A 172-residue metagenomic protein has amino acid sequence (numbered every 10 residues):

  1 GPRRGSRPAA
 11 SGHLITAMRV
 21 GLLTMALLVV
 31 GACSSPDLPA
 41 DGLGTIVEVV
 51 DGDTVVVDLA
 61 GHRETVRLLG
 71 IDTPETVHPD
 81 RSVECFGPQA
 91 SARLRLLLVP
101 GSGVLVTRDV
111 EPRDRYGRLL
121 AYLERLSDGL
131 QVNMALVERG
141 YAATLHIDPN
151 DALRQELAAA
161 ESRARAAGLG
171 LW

Functional and structural regions predicted by a protein language model:
P2-R7, G12-I15, R19-L22, A26-W172: Small beta-barrel nucleic-acid-binding modules, primarily SNase/OB-fold domains and secondarily Tudor-like barrels
